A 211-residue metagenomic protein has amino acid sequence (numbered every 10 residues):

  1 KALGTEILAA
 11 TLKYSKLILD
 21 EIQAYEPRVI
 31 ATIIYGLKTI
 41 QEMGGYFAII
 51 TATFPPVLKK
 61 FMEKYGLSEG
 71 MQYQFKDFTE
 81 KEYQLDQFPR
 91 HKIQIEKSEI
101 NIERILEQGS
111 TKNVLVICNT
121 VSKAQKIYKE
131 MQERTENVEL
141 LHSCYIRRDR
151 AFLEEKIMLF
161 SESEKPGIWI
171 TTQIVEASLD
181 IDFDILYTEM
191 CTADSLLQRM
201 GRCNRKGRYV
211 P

Functional and structural regions predicted by a protein language model:
K1-K13: Conserved helix/coil segment N-terminal to the catalytic DExD/H
D20-I22, M190: Walker B catalytic acidic pair
I22-I30, G36-Y65: Conserved helicase ATPase motor motifs in RecA-like P-loop NTPase domains
P56-G109: Interdomain hinge/linker at the junction between the two RecA-like core domains of SF2 helicases
E69-T79, R134-R150: Conserved RecA-like helicase motor-core motifs
Q108-Q132, E139-H142: Conserved strand-helix element at the start of the C-terminal RecA-like helicase core
S143-A151, K156, K165-V210: Conserved RecA-like helicase motor core of SF1/SF2 enzymes
